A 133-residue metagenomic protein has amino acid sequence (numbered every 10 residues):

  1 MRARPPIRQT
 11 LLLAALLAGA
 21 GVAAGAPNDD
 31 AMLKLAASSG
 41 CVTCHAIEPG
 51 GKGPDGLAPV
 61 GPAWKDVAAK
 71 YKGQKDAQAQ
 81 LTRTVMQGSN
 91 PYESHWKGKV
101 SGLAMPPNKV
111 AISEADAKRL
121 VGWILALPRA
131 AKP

Functional and structural regions predicted by a protein language model:
R2-L12: Bacterial N-terminal signal peptides that target proteins for export
T10-A20: Bacterial N-terminal signal peptides
A23-G25: Boundary at the C-terminal end of the N-terminal hydrophobic targeting segment
P27-I47: Sequence/structural segment immediately N-terminal to covalent heme-attachment motifs in c-type and related
L33, G61, Q78-M86, N90 (+3 more regions): An amphipathic alpha-helix signature
T43, P49-Y71, M86-D116: Axial heme c-ligation environment in periplasmic c-type cytochrome domains
G73-A77: Alpha-helical structural elements of signaling/regulatory helical domains
M105-P133: C-terminal capping alpha-helices of c-type cytochrome domains
